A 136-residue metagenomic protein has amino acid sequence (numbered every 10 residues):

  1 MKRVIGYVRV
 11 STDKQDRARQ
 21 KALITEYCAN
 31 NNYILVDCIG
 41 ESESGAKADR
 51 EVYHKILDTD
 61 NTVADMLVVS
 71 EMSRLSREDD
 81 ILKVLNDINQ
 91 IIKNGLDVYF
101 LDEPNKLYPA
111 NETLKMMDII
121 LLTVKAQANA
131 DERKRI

Functional and structural regions predicted by a protein language model:
M1-I5: Extreme N-terminal starter segment of soluble prokaryotic enzymes
G6-R9, Q20, C38, L67 (+2 more regions): Mobile genetic element proteins and their domesticated derivatives, centered on retroelements and DNA transposons
R9-D16, E41-H54, E71-L85, N105-P109: Acidic, metal-coordinating catalytic cores used for nucleic-acid/nucleotide bond scission and strand-transfer chemistry
D16-N31: Short, solvent-exposed amphipathic alpha-helices that sit in or adjacent to ligand/effector-binding or catalytic
A29-E43: Short beta-strand elements in bilobed, periplasmic/extracellular small-molecule ligand-binding domains
H54-D60: Conserved alpha-helical scaffold flanking the Walker A/P-loop in AAA+ ATPase domains
N61-D65: Short acidic/histidine-rich motifs immediately flanking catalytic phosphotransfer sites in two-component signaling
N89-I136: Phosphate/pyrophosphate-binding and catalytic-coupling "lid/hinge/switch" segments at subdomain interfaces
